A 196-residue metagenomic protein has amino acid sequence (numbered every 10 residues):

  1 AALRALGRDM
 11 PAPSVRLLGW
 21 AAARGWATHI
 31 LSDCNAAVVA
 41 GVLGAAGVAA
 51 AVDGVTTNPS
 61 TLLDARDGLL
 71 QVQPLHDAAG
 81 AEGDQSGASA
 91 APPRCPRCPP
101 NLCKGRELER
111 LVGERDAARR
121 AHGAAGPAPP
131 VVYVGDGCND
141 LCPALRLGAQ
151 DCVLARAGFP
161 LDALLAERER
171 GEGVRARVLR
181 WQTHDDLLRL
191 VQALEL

Functional and structural regions predicted by a protein language model:
A1: Conserved phosphoryl-transfer catalytic core
A5-G19, A23-H29, C34-L196: C-terminal cap/substrate-recognition subdomain and adjoining C-terminal extension of metal-dependent phosphatase-like
